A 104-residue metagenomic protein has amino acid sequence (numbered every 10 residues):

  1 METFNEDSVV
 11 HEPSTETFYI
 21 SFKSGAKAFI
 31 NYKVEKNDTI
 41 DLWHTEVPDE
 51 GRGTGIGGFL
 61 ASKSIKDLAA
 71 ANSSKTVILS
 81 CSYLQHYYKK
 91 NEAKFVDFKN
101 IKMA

Functional and structural regions predicted by a protein language model:
M1-V10: Conserved N-terminal entry element of GNAT/NAT acetyltransferase domains
H11-T17, F22-I40, E46: A conserved beta-strand-loop-helix scaffold within acyl/acetyltransferase catalytic domains
L42, F59-L60, L79: Generic alpha-helix structural propensity
T45-R52: A short, internal acetyl-CoA/4′-phosphopantetheine-binding micro-motif in the GNAT/acyltransferase core
G53-K66: Conserved acetyl-CoA-binding loop-helix of GNAT-fold acetyltransferases
K66-S82: Conserved GNAT acetyl-CoA-binding A-motif
I78, S82-K90, K94: Short, compact, well-ordered microdomains
F95-A104: Conserved catalytic-core motifs of GNAT/GCN5-like acyltransferases
